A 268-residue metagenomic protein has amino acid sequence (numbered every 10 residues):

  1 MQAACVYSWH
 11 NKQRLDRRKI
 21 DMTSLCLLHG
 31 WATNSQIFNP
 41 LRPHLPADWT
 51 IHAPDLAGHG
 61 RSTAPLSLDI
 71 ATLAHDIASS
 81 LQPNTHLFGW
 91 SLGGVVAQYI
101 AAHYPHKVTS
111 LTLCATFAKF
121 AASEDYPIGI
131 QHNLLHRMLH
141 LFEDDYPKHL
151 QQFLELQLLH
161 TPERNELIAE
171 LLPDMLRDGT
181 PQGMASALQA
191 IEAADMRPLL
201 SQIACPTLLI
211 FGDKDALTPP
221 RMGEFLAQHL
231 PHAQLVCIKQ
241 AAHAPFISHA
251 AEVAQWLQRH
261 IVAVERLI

Functional and structural regions predicted by a protein language model:
G30-T33, S91: Active-site glycine-rich loops that stabilize anionic/oxyanionic intermediates across multiple enzyme folds
N39-P43, H52-F88, Q255: Active-site loop/oxyanion-hole signature of alpha/beta-hydrolase fold enzymes
G89-G93, A97: Gly/Ala-rich beta-loop-alpha elbow adjacent to hydrolase catalytic centers
A102, S110-F142: Flexible "cap/lid" loop of the alpha/beta hydrolase fold
E143-A194, P198-L199: Conserved alpha/beta-hydrolase catalytic His-Asp/Glu region
I203, L209-F211: Short beta-strand/loop motif that positions the catalytic acidic residue of the alpha/beta-hydrolase fold
K214-T218: Acidic catalytic loop of the alpha/beta-hydrolase fold
A241-A254: Catalytic histidine-centered segment of alpha/beta-hydrolase-like enzymes
